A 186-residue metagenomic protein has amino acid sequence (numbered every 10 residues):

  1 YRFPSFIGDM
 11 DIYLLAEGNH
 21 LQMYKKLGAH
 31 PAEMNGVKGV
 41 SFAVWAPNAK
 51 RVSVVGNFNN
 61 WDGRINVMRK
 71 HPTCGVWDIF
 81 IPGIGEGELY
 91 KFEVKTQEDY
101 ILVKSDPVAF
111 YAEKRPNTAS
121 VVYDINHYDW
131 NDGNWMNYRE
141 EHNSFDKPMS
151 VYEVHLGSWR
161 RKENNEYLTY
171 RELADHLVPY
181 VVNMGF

Functional and structural regions predicted by a protein language model:
Y1-S41, H71-E153, S158-Y167, E172 (+1 more regions): The feature marks proteins involved in alpha-glucan
W45-V52, W61: Short proline/glycine-enriched turn/loop motifs at strand-loop junctions of beta-rich domains
A46-N48, G83, G185: Short loop/turn positions at the edges of beta-strands in beta-sheet-rich folds
V52-V54, Y90: Short beta-strand elements bearing conserved aromatic residues within extracellular beta-rich modules
N57-D62, Q97: Change "in extracellular beta-sheet-rich domains … of secreted and cell-surface proteins" to "in beta-sheet-rich domains
R64-H71: Short, surface-exposed loop motifs enriched in S/T, G, D/E and P with embedded aromatic residues
L173-F186: Catalytic domains of carbohydrate-active enzymes, especially glycoside hydrolases
